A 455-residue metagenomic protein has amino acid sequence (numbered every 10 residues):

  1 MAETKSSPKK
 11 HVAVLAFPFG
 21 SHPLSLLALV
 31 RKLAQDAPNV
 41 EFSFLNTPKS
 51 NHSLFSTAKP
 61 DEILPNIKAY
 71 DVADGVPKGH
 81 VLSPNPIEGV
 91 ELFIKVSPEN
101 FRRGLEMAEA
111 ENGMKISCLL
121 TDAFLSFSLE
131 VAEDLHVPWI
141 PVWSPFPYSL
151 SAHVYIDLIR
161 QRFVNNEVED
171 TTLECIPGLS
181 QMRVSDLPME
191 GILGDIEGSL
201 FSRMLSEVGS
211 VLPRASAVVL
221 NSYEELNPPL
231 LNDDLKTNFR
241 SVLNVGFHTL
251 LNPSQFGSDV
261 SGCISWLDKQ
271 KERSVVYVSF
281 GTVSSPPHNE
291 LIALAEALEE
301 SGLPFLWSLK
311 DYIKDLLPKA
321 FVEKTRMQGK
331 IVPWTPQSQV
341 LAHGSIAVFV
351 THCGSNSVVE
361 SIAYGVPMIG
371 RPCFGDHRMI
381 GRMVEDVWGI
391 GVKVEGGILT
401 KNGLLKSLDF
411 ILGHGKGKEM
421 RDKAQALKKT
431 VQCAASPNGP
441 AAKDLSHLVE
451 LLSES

Functional and structural regions predicted by a protein language model:
M1-E224, P228-V275, S279-S455: Glycosyltransferase specificity loop/lid
